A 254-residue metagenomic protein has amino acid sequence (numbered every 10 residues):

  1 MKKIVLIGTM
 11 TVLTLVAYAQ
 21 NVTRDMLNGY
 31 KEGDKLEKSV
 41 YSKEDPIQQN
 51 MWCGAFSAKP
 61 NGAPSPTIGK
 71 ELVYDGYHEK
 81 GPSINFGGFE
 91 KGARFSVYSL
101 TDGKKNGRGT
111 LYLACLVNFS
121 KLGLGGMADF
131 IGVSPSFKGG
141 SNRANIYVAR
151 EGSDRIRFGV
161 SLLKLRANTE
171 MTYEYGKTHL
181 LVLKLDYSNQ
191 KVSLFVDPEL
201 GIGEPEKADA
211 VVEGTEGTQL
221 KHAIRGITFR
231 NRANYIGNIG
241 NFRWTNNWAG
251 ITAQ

Functional and structural regions predicted by a protein language model:
M1-V22: Bacterial Sec-dependent N-terminal signal peptides
A19-K59, Q254: Extracellular carbohydrate-recognition regions
D25, A233-A253: Extracellular, beta-strand-rich glycan-interacting domains
D25, L113-F119, L181, F242: Short hydrophobic/aromatic patches on beta-strands that form ligand-binding or substrate-lining surfaces
E32, A63-T67, E71-D154: Secretory/extracellular carbohydrate-interaction modules and structurally similar beta-sandwich "look-alikes"
L113-C115, G176-L185, V192-V196: Short tryptophan-centered beta-strand motifs in secreted/extracellular beta-sheet-rich domains of glycan-recognition
R157-L180: Short, aromatic/His-centered strand-loop micro-motif at the edge of beta-sheets
E206-G240: Flexible glycan-contacting loops in extracellular carbohydrate-active proteins
